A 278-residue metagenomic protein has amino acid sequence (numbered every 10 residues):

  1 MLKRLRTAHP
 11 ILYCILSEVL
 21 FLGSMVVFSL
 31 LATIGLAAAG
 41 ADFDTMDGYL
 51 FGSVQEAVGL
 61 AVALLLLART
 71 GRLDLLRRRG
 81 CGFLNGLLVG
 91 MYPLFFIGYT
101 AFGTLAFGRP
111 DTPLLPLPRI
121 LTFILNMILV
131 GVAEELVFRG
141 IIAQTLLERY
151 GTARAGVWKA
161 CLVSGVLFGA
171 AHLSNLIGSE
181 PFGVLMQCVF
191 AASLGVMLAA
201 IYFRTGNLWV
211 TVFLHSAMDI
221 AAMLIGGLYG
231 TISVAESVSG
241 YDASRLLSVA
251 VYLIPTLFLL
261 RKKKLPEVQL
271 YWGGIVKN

Functional and structural regions predicted by a protein language model:
M1-A8: Short, Lys/Arg-rich, polar N-terminal cytosolic tail immediately upstream of the first transmembrane signal-anchor
C14-V19, L87, L121, W158-V163 (+3 more regions): Hydrophobic alpha-helical transmembrane segments
I15-T70, F83-M91, P113, L117-T122 (+2 more regions): Alpha-helical transmembrane segments in multi-pass membrane proteins
L22-V27, L94-F102, G165-S174, S216-L228: Aromatic-anchored segments of alpha-helical transmembrane domains
G23, V184-Y241: Functionally important transmembrane alpha-helices
L67-L73, G98-D111: Transmembrane alpha-helix boundary signature
L136-V163, A200-N207: Membrane-interface helix/loop boundary segments of multi-pass membrane proteins
S216-N278: C-terminal membrane module of polytopic membrane proteins
